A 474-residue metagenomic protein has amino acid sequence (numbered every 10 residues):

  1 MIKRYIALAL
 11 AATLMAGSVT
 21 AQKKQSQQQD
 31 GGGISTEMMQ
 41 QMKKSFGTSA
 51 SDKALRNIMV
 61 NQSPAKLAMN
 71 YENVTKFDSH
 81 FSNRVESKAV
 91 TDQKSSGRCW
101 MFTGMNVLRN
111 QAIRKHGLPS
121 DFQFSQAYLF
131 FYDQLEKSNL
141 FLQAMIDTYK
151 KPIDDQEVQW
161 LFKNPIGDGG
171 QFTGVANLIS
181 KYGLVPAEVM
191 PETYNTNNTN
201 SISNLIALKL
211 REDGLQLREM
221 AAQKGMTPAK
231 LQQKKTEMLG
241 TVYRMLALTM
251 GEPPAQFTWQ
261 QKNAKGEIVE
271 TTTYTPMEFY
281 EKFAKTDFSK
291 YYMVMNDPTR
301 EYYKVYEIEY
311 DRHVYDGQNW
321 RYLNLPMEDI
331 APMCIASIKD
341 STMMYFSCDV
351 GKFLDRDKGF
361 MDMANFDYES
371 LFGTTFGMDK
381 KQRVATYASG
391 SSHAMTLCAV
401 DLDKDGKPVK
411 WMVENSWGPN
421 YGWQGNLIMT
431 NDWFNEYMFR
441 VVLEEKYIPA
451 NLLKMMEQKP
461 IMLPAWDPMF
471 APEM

Functional and structural regions predicted by a protein language model:
M1-Q25: Bacterial Sec-dependent N-terminal signal peptides
I2, R114-P119, D403-K407, N420: Secondary-structure transition/capping motifs at alpha-helix termini and the adjoining loop/turn into the next element
A21, G351-F353, V400-L402, G418 (+1 more regions): Short, glycine-/Ser/Thr-/acidic-enriched flexible segments
Q22, G317-S392: Long, positively charged binding patches that form subdomain-scale interaction surfaces for polyanionic ligands
Q25-A89: N-terminal regions that are enriched for targeting/export leaders and immediately downstream pro/stem segments
V74-M344, Y421-W423, N431: Active-site nucleophile-adjacent alpha helix/oxyanion-hole segment immediately C-terminal to the catalytic cysteine
C99, I179, A385, G390-G418: Catalytic nucleophile-His microenvironment captured as a short glycine-rich beta-strand/loop that brackets
D403-M474: Conserved catalytic-core surface of thiol
